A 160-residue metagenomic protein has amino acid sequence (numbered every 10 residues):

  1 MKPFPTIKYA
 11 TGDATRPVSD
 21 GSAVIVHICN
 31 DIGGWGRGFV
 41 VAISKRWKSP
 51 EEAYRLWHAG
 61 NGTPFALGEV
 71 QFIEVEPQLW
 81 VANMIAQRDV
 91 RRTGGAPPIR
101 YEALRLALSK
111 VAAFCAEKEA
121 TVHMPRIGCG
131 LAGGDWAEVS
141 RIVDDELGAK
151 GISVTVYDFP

Functional and structural regions predicted by a protein language model:
M1-P160: Macrodomain-like recognition of ADP-ribose-binding/processing modules
